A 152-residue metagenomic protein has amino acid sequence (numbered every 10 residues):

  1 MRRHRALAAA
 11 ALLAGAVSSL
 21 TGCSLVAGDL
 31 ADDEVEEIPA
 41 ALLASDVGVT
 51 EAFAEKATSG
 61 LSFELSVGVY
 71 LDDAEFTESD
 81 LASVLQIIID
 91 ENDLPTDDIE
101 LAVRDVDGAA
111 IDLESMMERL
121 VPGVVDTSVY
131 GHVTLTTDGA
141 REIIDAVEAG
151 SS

Functional and structural regions predicted by a protein language model:
M1-A11: Bacterial N-terminal signal peptides that target proteins for export
S18-G22: C-terminal motif of bacterial Sec signal peptides marking the signal peptidase cleavage site
S24-A27: Bacterial signal peptide processing site
A31-F53: Post-signal peptide N-terminal segment of mature Sec-exported envelope proteins
S45-Y70: Short edge beta-strands and adjacent turn/loop segments
S66-A110: Mature extracytoplasmic domains of secretory-pathway proteins
A102-S152: Polar/charged, Gly/Pro-rich intrinsically disordered segments
